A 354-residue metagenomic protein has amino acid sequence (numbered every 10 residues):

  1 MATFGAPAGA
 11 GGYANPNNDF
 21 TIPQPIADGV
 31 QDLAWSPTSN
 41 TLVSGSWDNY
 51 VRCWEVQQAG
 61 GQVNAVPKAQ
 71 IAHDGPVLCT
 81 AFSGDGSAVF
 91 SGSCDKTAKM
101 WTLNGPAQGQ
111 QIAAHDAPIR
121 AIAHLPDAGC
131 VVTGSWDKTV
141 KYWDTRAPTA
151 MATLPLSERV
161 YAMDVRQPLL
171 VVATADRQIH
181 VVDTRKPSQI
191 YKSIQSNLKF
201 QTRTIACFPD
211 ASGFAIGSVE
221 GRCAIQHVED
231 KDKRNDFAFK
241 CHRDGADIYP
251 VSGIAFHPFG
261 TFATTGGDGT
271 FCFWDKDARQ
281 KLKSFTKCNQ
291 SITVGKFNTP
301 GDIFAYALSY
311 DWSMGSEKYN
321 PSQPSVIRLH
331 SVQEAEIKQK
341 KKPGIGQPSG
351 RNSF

Functional and structural regions predicted by a protein language model:
A2-A14, L198-R203, P209, G221-R222 (+2 more regions): Terminal intrinsically disordered, low-complexity extensions flanking WD-repeat/beta-propeller proteins
D19-T21, Q62-K68, A107-Q110, T149-A152 (+4 more regions): A structural motif specific to WD40 beta-propellers
I22-N49: Beta-strand-rich domains and repeat architectures in extracellular enzymes and scaffolds, especially beta-propellers
P23-V30, Q70-V77, I112-I119, A147 (+4 more regions): WD40/WD-repeat beta-propeller blade N-cap
L33-S39, T80-G86, I122-G129, L156 (+5 more regions): Loop/turn segments within WD40 beta-propeller blades
S39-V43, R52-C53, G86-F90, K99-M100 (+7 more regions): Structural hallmark of WD40 beta-propellers
G45-D48, S91-D95, D127, T133-D137 (+4 more regions): Conserved strand-to-loop turn within each blade of WD40 beta-propeller repeats
V51-V56, T80, A98-L103, I122 (+8 more regions): WD40-repeat beta-propellers
